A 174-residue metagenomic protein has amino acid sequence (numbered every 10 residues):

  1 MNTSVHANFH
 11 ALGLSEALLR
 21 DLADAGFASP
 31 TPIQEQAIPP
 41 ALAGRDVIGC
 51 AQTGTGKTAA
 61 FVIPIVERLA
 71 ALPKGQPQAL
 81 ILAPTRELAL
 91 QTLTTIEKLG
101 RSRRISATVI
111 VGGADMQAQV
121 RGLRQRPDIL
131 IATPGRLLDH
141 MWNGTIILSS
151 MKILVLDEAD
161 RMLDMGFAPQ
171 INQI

Functional and structural regions predicted by a protein language model:
M1-T3, R124-Q125: Helicase motor core with emphasis on the C-terminal RecA-like subdomain
N2-C50, E67, D157: Conserved pre-motif I regulatory segment
G13, A83, G166: Residues forming the ATP-binding cleft of Hanks-type serine/threonine protein kinase domains
E16-F27, E35, K74-W142, S150-I153: Conserved nucleic-acid-binding Ia/Ib motif block in the N-terminal RecA-like helicase ATPase lobe
P30, M116, F167: Conserved donor sugar-nucleotide recognition element shared by glycan-biosynthetic enzymes
E35-V47, T58-K74, E87-L90, T94-L99 (+2 more regions): Walker A/P-loop NTP-binding motif
A51-T55: The conserved Walker
P134-I174: SF2 helicase catalytic motif II
